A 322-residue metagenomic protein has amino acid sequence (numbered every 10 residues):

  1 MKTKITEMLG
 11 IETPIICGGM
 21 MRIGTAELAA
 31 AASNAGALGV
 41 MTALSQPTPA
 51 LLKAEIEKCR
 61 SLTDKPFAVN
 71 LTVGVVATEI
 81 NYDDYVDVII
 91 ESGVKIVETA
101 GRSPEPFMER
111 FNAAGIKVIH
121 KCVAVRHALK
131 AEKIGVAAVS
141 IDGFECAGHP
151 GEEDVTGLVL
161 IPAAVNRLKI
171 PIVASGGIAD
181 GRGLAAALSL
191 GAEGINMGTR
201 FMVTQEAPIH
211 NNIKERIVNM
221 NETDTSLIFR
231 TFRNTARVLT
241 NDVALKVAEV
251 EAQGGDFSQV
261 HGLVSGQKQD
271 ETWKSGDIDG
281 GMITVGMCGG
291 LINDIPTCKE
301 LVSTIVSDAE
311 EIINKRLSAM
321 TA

Functional and structural regions predicted by a protein language model:
M1-R167, P171: Active-site entrance/lid segments in N-terminal catalytic domains of soluble metabolic enzymes
M20, G177-I178: Active-site metal-binding loops of divalent metal-dependent hydrolases
G151-V173, A179-A322: Conserved active-site-proximal phosphate/metal-binding subdomains
